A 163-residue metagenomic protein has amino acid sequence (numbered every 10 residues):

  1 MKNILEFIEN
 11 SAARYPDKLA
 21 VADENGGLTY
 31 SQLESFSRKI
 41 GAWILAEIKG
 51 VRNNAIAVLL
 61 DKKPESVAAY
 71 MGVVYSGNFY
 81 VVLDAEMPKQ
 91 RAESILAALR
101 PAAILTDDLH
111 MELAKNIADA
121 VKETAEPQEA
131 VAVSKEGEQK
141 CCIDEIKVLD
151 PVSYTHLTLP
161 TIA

Functional and structural regions predicted by a protein language model:
M1-L157, T161: Carrier-protein-dependent adenylate-forming modules in NRPS/ANL systems
